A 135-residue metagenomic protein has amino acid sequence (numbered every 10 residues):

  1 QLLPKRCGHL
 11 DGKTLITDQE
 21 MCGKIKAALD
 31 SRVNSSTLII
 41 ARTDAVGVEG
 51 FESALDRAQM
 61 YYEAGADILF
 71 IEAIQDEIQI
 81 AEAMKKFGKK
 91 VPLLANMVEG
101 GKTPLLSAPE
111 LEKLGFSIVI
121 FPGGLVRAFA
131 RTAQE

Functional and structural regions predicted by a protein language model:
Q1-Q134: Alpha/beta enzyme core
